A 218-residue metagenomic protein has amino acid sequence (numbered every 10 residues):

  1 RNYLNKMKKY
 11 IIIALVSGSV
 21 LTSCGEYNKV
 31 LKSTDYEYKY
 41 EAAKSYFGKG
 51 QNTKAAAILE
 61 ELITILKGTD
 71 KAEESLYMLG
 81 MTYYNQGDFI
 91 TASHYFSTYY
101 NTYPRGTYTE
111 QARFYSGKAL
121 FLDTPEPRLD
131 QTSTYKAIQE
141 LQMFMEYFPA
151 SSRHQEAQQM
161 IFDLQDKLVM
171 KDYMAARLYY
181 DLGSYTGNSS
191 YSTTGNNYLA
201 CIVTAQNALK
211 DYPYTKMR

Functional and structural regions predicted by a protein language model:
R1-K6: Short, Lys/Arg-enriched N-terminal segments with co-localized hydrophobic residues within the first ~10-30 amino acids
K8-I12, S23-R218: Acidic, polar-rich low-complexity tracts and alpha-helical solenoid repeat scaffolds
I13-S19: Bacterial N-terminal signal peptides
